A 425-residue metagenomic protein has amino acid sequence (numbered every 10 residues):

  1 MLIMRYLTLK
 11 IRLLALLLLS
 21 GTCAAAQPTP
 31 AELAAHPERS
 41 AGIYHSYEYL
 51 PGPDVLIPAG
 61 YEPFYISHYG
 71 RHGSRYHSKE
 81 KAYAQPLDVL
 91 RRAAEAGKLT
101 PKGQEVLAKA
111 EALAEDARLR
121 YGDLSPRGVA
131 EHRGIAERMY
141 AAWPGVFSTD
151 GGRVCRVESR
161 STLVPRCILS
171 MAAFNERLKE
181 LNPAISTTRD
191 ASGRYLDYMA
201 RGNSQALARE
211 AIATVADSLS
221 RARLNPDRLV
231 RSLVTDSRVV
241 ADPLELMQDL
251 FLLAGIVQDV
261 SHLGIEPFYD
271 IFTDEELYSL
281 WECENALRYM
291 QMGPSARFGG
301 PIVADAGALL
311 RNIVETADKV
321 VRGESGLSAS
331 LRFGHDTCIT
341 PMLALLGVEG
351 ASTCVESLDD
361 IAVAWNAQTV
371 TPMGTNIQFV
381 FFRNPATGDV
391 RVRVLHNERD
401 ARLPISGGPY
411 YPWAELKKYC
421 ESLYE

Functional and structural regions predicted by a protein language model:
M1-P28: Bacterial Sec-dependent N-terminal signal peptides
Q27-E158, T162-S330, G334-E425: Signature for phosphate-centric chemistry
